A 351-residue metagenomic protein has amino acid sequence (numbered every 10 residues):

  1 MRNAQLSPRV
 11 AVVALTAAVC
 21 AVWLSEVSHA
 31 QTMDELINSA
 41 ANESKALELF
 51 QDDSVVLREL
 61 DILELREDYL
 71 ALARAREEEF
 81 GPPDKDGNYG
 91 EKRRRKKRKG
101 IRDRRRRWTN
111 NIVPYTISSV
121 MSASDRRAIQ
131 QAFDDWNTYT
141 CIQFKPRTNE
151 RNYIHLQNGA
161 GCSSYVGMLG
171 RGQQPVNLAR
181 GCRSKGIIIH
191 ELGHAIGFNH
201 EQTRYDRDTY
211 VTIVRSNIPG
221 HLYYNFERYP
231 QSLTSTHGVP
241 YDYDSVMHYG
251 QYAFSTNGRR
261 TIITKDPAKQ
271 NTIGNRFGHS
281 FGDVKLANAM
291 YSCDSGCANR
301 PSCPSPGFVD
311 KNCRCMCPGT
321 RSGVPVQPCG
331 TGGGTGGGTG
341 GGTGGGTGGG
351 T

Functional and structural regions predicted by a protein language model:
R2-T351: Zinc-dependent metalloendopeptidases
